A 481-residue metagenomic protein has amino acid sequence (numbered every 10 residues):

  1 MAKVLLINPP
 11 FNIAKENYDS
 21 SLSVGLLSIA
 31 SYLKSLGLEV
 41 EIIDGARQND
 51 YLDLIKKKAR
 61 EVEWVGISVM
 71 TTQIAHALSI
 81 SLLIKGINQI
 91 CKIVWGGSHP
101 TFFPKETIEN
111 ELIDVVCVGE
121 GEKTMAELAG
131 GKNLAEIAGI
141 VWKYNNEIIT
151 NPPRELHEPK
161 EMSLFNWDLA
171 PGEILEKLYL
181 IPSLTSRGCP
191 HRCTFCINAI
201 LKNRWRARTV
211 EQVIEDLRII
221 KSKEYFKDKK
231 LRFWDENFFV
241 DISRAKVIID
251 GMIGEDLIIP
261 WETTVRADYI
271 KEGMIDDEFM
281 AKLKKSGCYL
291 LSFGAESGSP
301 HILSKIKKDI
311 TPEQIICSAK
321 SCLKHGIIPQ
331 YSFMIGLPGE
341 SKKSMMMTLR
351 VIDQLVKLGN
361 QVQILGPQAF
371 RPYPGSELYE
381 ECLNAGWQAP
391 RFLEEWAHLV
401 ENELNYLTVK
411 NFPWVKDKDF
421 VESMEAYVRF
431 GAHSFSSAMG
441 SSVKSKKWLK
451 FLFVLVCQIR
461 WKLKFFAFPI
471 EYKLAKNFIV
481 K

Functional and structural regions predicted by a protein language model:
A2-I7, K15, K34-S35, E39 (+5 more regions): Radical SAM enzyme core and accessory elements
K3, Y32-E155, R371, G375: Glycine-rich beta-alpha loop elements in corrinoid/cobalamin-binding modules across cobalamin-dependent enzymes
L5, P10-I13, L134-I137, W142-P182: N-terminal [4Fe-4S]-dependent radical SAM core
N8, I42-A46, I200, G294 (+2 more regions): Residue-level recognition of beta-strand->loop/alpha-helix junctions
I13-K15, P104, H191, N237 (+4 more regions): Flexible glycine/acidic-rich beta-alpha junction loops that bind and position SAM and/or redox cofactors in anaerobic
I13-L26: Glycine- and acidic-residue-enriched helix-capping/strand-helix junction motifs
P104-E109, G339-Q354: Catalytic cores of alpha/beta
K160-P329, I335-L337, R350: Radical SAM [4Fe-4S] cluster-binding motif and immediate context
